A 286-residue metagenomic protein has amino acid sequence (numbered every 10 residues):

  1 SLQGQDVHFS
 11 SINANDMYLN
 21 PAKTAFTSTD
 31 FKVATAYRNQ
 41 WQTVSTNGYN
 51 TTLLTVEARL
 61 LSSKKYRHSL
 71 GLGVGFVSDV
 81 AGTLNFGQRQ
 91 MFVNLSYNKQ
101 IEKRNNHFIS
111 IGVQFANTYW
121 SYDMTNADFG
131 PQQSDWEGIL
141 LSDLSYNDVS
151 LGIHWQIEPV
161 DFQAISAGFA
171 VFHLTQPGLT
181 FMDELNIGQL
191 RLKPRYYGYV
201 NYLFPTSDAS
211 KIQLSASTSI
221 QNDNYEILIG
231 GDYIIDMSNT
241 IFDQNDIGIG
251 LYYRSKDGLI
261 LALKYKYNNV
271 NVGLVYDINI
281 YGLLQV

Functional and structural regions predicted by a protein language model:
Q5-V286: Subset of outer-membrane beta-barrel
